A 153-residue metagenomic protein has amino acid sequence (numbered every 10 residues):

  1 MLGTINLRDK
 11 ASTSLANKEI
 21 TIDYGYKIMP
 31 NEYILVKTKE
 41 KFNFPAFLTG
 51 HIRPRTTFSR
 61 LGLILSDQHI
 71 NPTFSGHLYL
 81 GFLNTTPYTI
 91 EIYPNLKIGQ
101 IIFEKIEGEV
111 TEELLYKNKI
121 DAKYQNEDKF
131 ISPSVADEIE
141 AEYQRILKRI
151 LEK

Functional and structural regions predicted by a protein language model:
M1-K153: DUTPase catalytic domain/fold
